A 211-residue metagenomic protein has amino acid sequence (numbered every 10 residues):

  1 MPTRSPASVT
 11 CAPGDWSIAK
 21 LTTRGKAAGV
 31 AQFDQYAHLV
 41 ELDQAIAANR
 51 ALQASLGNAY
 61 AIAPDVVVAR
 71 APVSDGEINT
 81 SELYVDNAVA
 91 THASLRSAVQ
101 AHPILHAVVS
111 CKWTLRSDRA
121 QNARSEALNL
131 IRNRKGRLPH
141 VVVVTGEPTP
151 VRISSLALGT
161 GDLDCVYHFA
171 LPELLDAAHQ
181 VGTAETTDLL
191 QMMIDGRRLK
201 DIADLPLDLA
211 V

Functional and structural regions predicted by a protein language model:
M1-W16, N133-V211: C-terminal tail/extension regions appended to the core domain(s) of diverse proteins
D15-V99: Active-site metal-binding core of divalent-cation-utilizing nuclease and nuclease-like domains
L56, A98, V109-A120: Short, surface-exposed loop/turn motifs that are enriched in glycine and acidic residues and include a nearby proline
V66, L105-C111, A123: Conserved catalytic cores of phosphodiester-cleaving nucleases, focusing on short active-site segments
R70-P72, K112-L115, T145-P148: Short, flexible loop/turn elements at secondary-structure junctions
G76-S81, T114-S125, R137, V151-S154: Active-site-adjacent loop/helix micro-motif of nuclease/hydrolase catalytic cores
Q100-I104: Short, flexible turn/loop "capping" segments at secondary-structure junctions
L128-I131: A short, acidic, amphipathic alpha-helical segment used as a generic capping/interface helix at domain edges
